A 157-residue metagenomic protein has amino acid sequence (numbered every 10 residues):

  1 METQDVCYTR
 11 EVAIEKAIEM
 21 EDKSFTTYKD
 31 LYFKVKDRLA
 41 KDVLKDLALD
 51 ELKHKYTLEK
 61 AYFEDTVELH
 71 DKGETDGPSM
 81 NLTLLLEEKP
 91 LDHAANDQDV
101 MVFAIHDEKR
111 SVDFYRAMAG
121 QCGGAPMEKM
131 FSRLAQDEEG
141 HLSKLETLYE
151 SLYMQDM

Functional and structural regions predicted by a protein language model:
M1-C7: A detector for short, charged/polar N-terminal pre-domain segments
E2, S151-M157: Charge-rich amphipathic alpha-helical interaction elements
C7-R10, I14, L44, A94-D97 (+2 more regions): Amphipathic alpha-helical coiled-coil segments and their boundaries
A17-L31, N81-C122: Acidic/histidine-rich alpha-helical segments that form the ligand environment of transition-metal centers
A17-Y28, L44-E59, D107-S111, Y115 (+1 more regions): Alpha-helical transition-metal enzyme core signature, strongest for iron centers
D37-R38, G124-A125: Short loop-to-helix capping motifs
L39-S79, H141, L145-L152: Conserved alpha-helical segments that form or flank metal/cofactor-binding pockets of metalloenzymes
F63-D97, M157: Carboxylate-rich helix-loop segments that flank metal/cofactor sites and access channels in metalloenzymes
